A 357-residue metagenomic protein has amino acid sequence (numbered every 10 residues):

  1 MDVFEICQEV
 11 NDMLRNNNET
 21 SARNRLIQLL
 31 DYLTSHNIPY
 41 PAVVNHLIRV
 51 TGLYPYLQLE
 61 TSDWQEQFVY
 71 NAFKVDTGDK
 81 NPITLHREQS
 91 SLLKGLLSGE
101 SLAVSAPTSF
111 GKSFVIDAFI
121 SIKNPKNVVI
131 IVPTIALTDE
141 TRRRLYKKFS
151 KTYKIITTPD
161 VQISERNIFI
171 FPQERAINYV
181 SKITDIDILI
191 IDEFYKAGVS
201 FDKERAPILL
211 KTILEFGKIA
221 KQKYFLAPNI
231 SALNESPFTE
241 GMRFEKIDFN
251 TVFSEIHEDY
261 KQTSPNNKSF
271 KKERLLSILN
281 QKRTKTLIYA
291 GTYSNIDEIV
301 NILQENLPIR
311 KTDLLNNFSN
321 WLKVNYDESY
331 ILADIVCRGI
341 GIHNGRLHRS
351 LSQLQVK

Functional and structural regions predicted by a protein language model:
M1-K357: N-terminal helicase ATP-binding lobe
